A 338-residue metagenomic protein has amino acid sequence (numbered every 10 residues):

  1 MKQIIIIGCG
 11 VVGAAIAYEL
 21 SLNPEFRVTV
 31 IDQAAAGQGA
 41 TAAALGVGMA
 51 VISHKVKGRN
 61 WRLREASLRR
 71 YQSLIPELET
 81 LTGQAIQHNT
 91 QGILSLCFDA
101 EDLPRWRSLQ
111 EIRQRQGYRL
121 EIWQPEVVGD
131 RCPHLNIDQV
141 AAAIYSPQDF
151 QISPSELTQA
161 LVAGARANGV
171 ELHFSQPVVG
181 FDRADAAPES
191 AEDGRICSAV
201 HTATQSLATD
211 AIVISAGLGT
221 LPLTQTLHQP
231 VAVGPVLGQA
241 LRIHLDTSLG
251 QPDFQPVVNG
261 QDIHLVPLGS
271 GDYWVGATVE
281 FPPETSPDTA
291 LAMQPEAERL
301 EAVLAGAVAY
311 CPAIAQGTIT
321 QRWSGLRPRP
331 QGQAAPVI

Functional and structural regions predicted by a protein language model:
M1-V12, T29: Beta1/beta-strand and adjacent pyrophosphate-binding region of the FAD-binding site in flavoprotein oxidoreductases
I5, A15-P24, Q33, A44-I52 (+2 more regions): Active-site substrate-recognition segment that forms the wall of the catalytic cavity or substrate channel
P24-T29, E171: A generic structural motif
D32, Q124-P125, F174-Q176, D182 (+1 more regions): Short loop/edge segments at beta-strand edges and connector loops that shape dinucleotide/nucleotide cofactor-binding
A43, E101, H134-V140, D182-P188 (+3 more regions): A short, glycine/Asx- and small/polar-enriched loop/turn that sits immediately N-terminal to a beta-strand
G46-R131: Dinucleotide-binding Rossmann-like beta1-alpha1 core, especially the glycine-rich loop that anchors the ADP
Q84-L96, L109-E111, Q116, E121-N168 (+1 more regions): Helix-loop-beta segment of a Rossmann-like dinucleotide-binding subdomain
A143-E189, G194-A203, L207: Helical element adjacent to the flavin cofactor pocket in flavoenzyme catalytic cores
